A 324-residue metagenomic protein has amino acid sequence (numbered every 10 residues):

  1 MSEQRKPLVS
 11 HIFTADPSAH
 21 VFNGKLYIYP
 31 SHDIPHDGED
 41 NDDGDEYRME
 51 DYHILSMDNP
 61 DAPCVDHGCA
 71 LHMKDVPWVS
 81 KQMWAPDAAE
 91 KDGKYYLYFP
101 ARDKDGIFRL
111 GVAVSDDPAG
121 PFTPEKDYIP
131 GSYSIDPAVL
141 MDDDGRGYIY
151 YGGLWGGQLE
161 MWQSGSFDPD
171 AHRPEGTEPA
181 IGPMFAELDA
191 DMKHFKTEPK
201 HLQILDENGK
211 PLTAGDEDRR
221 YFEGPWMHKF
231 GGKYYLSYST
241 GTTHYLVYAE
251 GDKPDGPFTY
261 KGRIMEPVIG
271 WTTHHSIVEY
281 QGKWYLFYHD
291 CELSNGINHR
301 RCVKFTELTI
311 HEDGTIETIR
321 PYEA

Functional and structural regions predicted by a protein language model:
M1-A324: Carbohydrate-active catalytic/glycan-binding domains of CAZyme proteins, especially the secreted or lumenal ectodomains
